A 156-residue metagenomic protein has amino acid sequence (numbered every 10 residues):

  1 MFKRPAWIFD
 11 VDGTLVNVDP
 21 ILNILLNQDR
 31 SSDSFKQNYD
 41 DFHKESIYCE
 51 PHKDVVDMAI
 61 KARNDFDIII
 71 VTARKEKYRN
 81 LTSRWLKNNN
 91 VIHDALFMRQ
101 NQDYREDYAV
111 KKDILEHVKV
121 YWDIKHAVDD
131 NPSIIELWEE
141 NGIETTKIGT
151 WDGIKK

Functional and structural regions predicted by a protein language model:
F2, Y121-W122: Short loop/turn elements that form and flank the Walker-type P-loop nucleotide-binding site in RecA-like NTPase cores
F2-R105: Alpha-helical substrate-recognition element adjacent to the catalytic core
K61-N64, N88, H117-Y121, E140: Secondary-structure boundary motif
N80-R84, V110, E140: Generic recognition of short, well-ordered alpha-helical segments
Y104-Y108, I154-K156: Short, charged, surface-exposed secondary-structure boundary motifs
E106-K119: Short loop-to-alpha-helix "cap/lid" segments that border enzyme active sites across diverse enzyme classes
L115, W122-K156: Acidic, Mg2+-coordinating phosphoryl-transfer loop and its flanking beta/alpha structural elements, shared across
